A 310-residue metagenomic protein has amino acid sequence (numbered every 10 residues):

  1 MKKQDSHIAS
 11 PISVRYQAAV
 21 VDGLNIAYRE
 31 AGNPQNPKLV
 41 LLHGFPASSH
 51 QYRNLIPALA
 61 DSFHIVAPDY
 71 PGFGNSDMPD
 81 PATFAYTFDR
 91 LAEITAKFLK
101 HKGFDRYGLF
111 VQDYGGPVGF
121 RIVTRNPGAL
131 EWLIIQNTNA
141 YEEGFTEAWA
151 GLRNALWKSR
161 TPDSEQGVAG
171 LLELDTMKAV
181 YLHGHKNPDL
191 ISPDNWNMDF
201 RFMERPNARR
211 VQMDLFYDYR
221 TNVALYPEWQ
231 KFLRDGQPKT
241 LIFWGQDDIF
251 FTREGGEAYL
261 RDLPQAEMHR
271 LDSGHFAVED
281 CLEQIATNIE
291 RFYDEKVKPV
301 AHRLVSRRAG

Functional and structural regions predicted by a protein language model:
K2-I26, A31-P34, K38, P46 (+6 more regions): Flexible "cap/lid" subdomain of the alpha/beta-hydrolase fold that forms the substrate-access gate
F45-L55: The serine-hydrolase catalytic nucleophile loop
Q51, Y70-F73: Recognition helices and adjacent regulatory flanks at domain boundaries
L55-F63: A short, Lys/Arg-enriched amphipathic alpha-helix followed by its capping loop at the start of a domain
P57, P68-P71: N-terminal cap/lid subdomain of alpha/beta-hydrolase-fold enzymes
G274-A286: Catalytic histidine-centered segment of alpha/beta-hydrolase-like enzymes
R303-G310: A short, charged, Gly/Pro-tolerant segment at domain boundaries
